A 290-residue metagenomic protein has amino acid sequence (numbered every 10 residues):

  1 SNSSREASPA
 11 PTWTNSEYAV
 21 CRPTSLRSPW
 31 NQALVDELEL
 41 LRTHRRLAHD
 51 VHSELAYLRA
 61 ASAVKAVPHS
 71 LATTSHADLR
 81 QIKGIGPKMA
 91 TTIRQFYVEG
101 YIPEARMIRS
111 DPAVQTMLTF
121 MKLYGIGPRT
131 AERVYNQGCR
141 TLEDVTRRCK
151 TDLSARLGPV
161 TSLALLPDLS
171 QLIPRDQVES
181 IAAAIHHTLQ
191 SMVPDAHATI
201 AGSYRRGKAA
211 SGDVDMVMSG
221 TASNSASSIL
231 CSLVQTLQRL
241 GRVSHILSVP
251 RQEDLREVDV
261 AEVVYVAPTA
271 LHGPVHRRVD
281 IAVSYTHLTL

Functional and structural regions predicted by a protein language model:
S1-S25: Ser/Thr-rich, low-complexity intrinsically disordered regulatory regions
N15-Y18, A33-L40, A164: Surface-exposed beta-strand-to-loop junctions that form interaction patches on eukaryotic regulatory domains
P23-W30, Y101, A105: Charged, low-complexity intrinsically disordered segments
S25, P29-T73: Helix-rich "cap/lid" substructures immediately adjacent to catalytic or cofactor-binding pockets
R59-T199, K208-S211, S219-P250: Accessory alpha-helical DNA-binding modules that contact the DNA backbone or grooves
R239-S284: Conserved catalytic core of two-metal-ion nucleotidyltransferases
T286-L290: Conserved small/polar residues in nucleotide/adenosyl-binding loops
